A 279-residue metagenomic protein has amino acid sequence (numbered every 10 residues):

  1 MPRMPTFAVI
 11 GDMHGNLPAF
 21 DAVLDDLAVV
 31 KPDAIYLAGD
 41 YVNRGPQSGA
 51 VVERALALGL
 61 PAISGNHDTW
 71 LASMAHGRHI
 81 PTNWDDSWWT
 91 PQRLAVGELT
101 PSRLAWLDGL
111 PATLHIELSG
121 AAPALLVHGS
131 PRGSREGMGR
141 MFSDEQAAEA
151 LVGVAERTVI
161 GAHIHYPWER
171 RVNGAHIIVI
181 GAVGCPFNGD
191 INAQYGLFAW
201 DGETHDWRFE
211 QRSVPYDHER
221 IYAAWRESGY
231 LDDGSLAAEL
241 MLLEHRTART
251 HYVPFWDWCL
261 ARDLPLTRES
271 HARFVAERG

Functional and structural regions predicted by a protein language model:
M1-L58: N-terminal active-site segment of His-dependent metallophosphoesterases
P2-A8, I116-L125, V172-H176, T204-R208: Beta-strand-turn-beta hairpins that frame and shape the catalytic cleft of phosphate-ester-processing enzymes
I10-G11, I35-G39, R44, P61-N66 (+3 more regions): Active-site neighborhood of phospho(di)ester-bond hydrolases with catalytic His/Asp-centered motifs
H14-A19, N43-P46, H67-S73, T158-R171 (+1 more regions): Active-site environment of divalent metal-dependent phosphoester hydrolases
L27-K31, L118-G120, G153-A155, L197-A199: Glycine-rich phosphate-binding loop signature in dinucleotide/nucleotide-binding domains
V51, A57-I116, A122-P123, M141-A155: Active-site neighborhood of divalent metal-dependent phosphoester bond hydrolases
H128-V172: Ligand/cofactor pocket segment of small-molecule handling proteins
R171-I180, G184-G279: Acidic, His/Gly-rich catalytic cores of divalent-metal-dependent hydrolytic chemistry
